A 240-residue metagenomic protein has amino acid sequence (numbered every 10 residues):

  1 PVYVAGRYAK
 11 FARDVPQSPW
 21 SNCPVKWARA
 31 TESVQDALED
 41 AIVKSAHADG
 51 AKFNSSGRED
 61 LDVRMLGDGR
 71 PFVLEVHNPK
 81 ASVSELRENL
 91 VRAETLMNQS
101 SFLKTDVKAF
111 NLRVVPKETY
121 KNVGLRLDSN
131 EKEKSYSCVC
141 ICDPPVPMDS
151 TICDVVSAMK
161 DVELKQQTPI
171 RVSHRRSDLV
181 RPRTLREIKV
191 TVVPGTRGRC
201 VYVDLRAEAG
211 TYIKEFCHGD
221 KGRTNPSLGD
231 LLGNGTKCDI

Functional and structural regions predicted by a protein language model:
P1-I240: Non-catalytic RNA-recognition surface used by pseudouridine synthases
